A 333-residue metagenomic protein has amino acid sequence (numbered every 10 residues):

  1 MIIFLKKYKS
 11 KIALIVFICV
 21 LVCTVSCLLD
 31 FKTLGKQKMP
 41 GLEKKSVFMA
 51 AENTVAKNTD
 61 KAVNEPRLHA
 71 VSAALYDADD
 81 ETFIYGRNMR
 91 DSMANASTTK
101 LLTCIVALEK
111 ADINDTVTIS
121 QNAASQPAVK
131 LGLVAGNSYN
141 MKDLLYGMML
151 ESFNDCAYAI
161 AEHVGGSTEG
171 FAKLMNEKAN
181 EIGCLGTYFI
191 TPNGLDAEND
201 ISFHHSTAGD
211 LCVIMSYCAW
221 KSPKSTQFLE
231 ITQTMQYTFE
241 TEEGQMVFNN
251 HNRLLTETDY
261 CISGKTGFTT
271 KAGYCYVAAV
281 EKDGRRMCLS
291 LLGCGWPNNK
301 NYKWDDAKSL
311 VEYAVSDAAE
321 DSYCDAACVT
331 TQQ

Functional and structural regions predicted by a protein language model:
M1-S72, S316-Q333: N-terminal secretory targeting signals
I2, G35-G209, A219-K221: Active-site-adjacent loops and short helices of periplasmic peptidoglycan-processing enzymes
K9, M149-S152, A179, G183 (+2 more regions): Generic secondary-structure transition motif, activating predominantly at the C-termini of alpha-helices
I15, C19, S125, T168 (+3 more regions): Hydrophobic alpha-helical segments and their boundary regions
S26-L29, C184-L185, D200-Q333: Domain-terminus/edge residues, biased toward the C-terminal soluble/receptor-binding domains of extracytoplasmic
